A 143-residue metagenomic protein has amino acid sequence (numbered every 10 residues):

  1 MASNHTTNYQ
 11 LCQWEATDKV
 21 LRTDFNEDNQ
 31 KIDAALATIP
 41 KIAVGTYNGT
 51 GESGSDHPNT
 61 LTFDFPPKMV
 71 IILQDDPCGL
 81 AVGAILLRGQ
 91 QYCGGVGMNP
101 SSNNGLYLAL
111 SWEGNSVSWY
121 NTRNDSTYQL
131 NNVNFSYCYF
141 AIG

Functional and structural regions predicted by a protein language model:
M1-A34: Extracellular "spike/adhesin" assembly and maturation modules and analogous cytosolic coiled-coil scaffolds
W14-L21, A43-P66, D75-G83: Surface-exposed ligand/attachment interfaces on beta-rich extracellular proteins
D24-N26, A109-S111, Y120-N121: Beta-strand-rich, repetitive solenoid scaffolds
E27-S53: Glycine-rich, low-complexity segments
P66-I72, A141: Short, structured motif recognition centered on aromatic/hydrophobic residues
L87-S116: Contiguous ligand/interfacial binding patches
G114-Y128: Low-complexity, intrinsically disordered Gly/Pro/Thr-rich segments
D125-G143: Short, structured beta-strand segments at or near domain termini in extracellular proteins/domains
